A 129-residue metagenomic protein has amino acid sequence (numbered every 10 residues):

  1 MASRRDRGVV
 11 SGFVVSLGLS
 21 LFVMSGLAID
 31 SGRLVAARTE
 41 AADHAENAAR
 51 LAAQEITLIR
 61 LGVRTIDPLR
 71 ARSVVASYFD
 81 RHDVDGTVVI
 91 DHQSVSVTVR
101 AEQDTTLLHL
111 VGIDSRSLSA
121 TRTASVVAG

Functional and structural regions predicted by a protein language model:
M1-L69: Alpha-helical assembly-interface signal, strongest on the long, hydrophobic N-terminal helix that forms
M1-R7, V95, A124-G129: Short N-terminal secondary-structure initiator segments
S31, Q103-L107: Glycine-rich, flexible loop/turn motifs
A49-Q103: Short amphipathic secondary-structure patches
T106-G129: Low-complexity, S/T/G/P-rich flexible repeat/linker segments used as non-globular hinges and stalks within
